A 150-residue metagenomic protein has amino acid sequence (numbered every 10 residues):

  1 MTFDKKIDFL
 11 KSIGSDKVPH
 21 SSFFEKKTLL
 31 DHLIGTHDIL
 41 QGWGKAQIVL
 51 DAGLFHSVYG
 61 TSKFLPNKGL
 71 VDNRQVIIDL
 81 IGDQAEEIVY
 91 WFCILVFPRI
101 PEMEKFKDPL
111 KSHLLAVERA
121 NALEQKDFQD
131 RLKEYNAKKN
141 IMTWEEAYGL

Functional and structural regions predicted by a protein language model:
M1-L150: Metal-dependent phosphohydrolase cores
